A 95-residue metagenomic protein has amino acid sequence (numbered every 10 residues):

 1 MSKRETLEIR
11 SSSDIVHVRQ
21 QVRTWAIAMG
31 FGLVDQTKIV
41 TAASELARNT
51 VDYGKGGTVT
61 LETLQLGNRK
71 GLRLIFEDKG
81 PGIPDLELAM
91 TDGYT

Functional and structural regions predicted by a protein language model:
M1-E5, A47-T95: Conserved beta-strand-loop-beta-strand hairpin that lines the nucleotide-binding pocket of ATP/GTP-utilizing enzymes
M1-T41: Bergerat-fold GHKL ATPase/HATPase_c domain
